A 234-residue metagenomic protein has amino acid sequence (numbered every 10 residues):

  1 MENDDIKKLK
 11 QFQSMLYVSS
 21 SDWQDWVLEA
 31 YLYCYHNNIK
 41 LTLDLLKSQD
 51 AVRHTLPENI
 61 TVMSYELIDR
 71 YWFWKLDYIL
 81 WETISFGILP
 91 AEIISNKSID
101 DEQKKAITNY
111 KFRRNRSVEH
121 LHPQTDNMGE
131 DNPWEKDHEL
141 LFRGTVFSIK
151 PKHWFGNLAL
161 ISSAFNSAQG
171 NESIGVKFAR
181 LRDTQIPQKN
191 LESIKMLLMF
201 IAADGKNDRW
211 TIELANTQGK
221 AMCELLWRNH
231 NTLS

Functional and structural regions predicted by a protein language model:
M1-S234: Flexible coil/loop and intrinsically disordered segments
